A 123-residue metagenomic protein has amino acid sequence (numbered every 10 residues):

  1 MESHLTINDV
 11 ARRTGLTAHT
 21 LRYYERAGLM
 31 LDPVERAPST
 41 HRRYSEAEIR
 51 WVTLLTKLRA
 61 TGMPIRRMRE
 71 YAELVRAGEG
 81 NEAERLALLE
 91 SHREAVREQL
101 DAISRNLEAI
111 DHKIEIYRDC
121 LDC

Functional and structural regions predicted by a protein language model:
M1, V10, T17-T20, A37-T40: Short glycine/proline-centered loop/turn elements that form peptide/ligand docking sites
E2-R12, L31-D32, R43-C123: Arg/Lys-rich, alpha-helical DNA-contact motif
L21-P38: Major-groove DNA-recognition helix of helix-turn-helix-type DNA-binding domains
